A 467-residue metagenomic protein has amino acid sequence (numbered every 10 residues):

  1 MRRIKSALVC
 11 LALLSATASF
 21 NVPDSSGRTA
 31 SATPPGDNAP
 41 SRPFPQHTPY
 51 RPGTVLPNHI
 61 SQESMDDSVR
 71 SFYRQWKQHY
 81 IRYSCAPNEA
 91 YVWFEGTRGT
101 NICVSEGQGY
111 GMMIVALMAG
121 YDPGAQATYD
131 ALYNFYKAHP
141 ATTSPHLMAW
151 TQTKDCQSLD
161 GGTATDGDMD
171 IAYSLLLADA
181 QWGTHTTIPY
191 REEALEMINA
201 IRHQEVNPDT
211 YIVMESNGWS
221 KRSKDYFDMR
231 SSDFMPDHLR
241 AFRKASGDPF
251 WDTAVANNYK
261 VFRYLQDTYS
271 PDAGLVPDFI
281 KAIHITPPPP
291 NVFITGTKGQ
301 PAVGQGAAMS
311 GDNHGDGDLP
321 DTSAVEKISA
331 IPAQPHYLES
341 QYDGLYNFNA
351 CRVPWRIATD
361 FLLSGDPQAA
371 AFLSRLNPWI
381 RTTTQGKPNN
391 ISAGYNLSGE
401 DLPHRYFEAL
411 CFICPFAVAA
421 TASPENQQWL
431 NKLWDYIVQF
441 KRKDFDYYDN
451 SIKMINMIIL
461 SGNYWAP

Functional and structural regions predicted by a protein language model:
M1-L8: Bacterial N-terminal signal peptides that target proteins for export
V9-A18: Bacterial N-terminal signal peptides
F20-A32: Signal peptide processing junction and immediate N-terminal pro/mature segment of secreted/exported proteins
P34-F72, N101-S105, P145, D160-D166 (+3 more regions): Extended ligand-binding clefts on enzyme/binding-domain cores
N58-Y110, V115-D160: Internal amphipathic alpha-helical repeat/solenoid segments
N101-Q108, S158-W182: Aromatic-rich carbohydrate-recognition surfaces in CAZymes
M112-G120, D170-G183, D237-A241, W355-L362 (+2 more regions): Short glycine/serine- and small hydrophobic-enriched flexible loop segments
D435-K443: Solenoid-like repeat scaffolds
